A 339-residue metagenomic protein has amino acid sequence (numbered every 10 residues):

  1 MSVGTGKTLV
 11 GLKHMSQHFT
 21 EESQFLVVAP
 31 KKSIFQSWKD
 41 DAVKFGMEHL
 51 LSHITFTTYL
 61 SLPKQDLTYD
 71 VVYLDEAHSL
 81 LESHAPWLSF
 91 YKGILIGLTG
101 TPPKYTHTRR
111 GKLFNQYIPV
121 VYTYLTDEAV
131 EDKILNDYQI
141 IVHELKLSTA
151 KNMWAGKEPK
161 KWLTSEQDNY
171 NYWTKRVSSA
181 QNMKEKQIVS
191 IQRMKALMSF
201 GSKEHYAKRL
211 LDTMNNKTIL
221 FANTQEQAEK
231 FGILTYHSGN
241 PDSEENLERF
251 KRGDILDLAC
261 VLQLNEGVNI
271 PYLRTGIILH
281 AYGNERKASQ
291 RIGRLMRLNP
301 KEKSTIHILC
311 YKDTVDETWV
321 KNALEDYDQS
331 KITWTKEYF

Functional and structural regions predicted by a protein language model:
M1-H14: Walker A/P-loop
S2, V120-T218, A222-N223: Interdomain linker/hinge connecting the two RecA-like lobes of the SF2 helicase core
V28-T68: Inter-Walker segment of RecA-like/P-loop motor cores
Q36, D40, I219-F221, E226-V268 (+1 more regions): Conserved helicase ATPase core of P-loop NTP-dependent helicases/translocases
H53-W87, C260-L262: Conserved RecA-like ASCE ATPase "motif II neighborhood" in helicase/translocase motors
Y69-Y73, D257-C260, N265-Y282, K287-Q290 (+1 more regions): A short beta-strand element within the Helicase C-terminal
S79-Q139: Post-DEXD/H (motif II) to motif III coupling segment of the RecA-like Helicase ATP-binding lobe
L295-A323: Conserved segment of the helicase C-terminal RecA-like domain
